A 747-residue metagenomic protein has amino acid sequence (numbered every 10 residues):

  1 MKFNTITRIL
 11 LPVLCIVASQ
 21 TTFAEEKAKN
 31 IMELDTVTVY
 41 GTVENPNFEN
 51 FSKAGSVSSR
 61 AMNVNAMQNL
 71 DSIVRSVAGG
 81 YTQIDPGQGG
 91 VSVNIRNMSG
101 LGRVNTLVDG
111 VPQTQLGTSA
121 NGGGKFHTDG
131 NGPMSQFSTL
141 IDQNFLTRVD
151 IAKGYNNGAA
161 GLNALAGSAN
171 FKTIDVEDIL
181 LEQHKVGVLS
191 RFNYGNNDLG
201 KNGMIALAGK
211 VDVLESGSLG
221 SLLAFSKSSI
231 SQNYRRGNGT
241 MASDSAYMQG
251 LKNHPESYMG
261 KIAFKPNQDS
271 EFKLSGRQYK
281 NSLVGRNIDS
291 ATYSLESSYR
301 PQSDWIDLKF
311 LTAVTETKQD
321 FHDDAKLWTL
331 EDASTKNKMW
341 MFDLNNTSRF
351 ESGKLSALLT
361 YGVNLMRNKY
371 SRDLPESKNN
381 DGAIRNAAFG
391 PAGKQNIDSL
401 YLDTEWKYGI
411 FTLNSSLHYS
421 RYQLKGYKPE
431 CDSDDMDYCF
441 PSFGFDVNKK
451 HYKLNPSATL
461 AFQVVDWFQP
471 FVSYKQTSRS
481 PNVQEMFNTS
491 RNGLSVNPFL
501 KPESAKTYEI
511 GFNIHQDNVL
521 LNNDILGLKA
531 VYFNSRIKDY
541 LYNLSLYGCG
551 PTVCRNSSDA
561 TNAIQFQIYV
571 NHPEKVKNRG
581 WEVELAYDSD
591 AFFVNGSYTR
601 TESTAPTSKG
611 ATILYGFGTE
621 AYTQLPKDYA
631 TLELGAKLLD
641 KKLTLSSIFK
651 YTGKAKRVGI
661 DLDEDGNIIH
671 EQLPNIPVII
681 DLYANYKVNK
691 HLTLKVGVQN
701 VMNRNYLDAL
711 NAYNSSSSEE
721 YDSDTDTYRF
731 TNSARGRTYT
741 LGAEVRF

Functional and structural regions predicted by a protein language model:
D71-G122: Extracytoplasmic beta-strand/coil segments of soluble accessory domains associated with Gram-negative outer-membrane
V111-K153: Short acidic/polar hinge/loop motifs at secondary-structure boundaries that mediate gating or recognition
L116, S478, K538-D539, N543-S545 (+2 more regions): C-terminal beta-signal and adjacent terminal beta-strands/loops of Gram-negative outer-membrane beta-barrel proteins
K185-R191, G195-I288: Periplasmic-side early beta-strands and strand-to-turn transitions of outer-membrane beta-barrels
F192, L308-D323, F471-K475, P502-N571 (+2 more regions): Membrane-embedded beta-barrel scaffold of Gram-negative outer-membrane proteins
A246-Y370, L520, D524-L526: Outer-membrane beta-barrel domain signature, strongest for Gram-negative TonB-dependent receptors and also present
K265-N267, S356-T360, N364-M366, P391-S535 (+3 more regions): Structural signature of Gram-negative outer-membrane beta-barrels, strongest in the C-terminal barrel of TonB-dependent
F350, K354, K407-L413, Y422 (+2 more regions): Gram-negative outer-membrane beta-barrel transporters
